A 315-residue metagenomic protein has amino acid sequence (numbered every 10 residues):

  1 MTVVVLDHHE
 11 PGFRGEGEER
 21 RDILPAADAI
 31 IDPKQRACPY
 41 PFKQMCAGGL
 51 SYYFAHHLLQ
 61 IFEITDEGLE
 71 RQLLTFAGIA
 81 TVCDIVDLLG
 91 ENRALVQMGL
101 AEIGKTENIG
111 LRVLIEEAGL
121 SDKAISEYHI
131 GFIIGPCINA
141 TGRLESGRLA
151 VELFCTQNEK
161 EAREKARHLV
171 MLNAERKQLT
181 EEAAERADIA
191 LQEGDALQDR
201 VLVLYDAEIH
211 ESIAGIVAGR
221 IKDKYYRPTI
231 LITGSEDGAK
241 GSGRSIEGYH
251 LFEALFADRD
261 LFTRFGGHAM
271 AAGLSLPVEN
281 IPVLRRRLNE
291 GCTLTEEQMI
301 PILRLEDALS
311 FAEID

Functional and structural regions predicted by a protein language model:
M1-L50, Q60, L69-Q72: Hydrophobic, small-residue-rich alpha-helical packing segments that form membrane-like cores
V5, I30-D32, G78, L231 (+1 more regions): Structural signal for conserved beta-strand scaffold positions within catalytic alpha/beta enzyme cores
V5, V283-R286, E313-D315: Short, low-order "capping/linker" segments at domain edges
E18, A26, Q60-E279, R286 (+1 more regions): Hydrophobic helix-and-loop "lid/oligomerization" segment in the mid-to-C-terminal part of catalytic domains
I85, K105-N108, E290-D315: A contiguous loop/helix-start segment that scaffolds small-molecule binding in enzyme catalytic cores
